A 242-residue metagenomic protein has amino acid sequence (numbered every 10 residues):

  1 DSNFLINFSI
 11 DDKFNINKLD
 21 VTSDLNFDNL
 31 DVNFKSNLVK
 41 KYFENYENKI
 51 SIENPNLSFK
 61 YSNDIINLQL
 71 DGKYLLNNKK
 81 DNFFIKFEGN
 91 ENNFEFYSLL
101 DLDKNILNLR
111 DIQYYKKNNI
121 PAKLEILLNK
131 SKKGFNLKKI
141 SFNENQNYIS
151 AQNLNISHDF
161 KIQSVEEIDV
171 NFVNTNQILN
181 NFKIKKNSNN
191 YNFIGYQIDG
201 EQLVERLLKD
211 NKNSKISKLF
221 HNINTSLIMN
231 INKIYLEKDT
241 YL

Functional and structural regions predicted by a protein language model:
D1-L242: Membrane-proximal interfacial segments on either side of biological membranes
